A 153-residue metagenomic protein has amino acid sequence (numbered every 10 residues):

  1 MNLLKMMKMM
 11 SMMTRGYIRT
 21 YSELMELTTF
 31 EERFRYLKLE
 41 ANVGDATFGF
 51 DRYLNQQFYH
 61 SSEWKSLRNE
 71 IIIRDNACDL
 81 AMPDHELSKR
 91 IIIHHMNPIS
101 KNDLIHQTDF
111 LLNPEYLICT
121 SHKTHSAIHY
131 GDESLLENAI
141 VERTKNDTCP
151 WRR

Functional and structural regions predicted by a protein language model:
M1-K65, D84-L87, R143-R153: A boundary/linker detector
N2-L4, I71, A81, N97 (+2 more regions): Intrinsic disorder/low-complexity detector
Y59-N69, S100-H106: Short Cys/His-rich Zn2+-coordinating modules
E63-H94, S121-K123: Short cysteine-rich loop/turn motifs with clustered Cys
P83-I118, Y130-L135: Histidine-centered nuclease catalytic patch
P114-C119, K123, A127-R153: A detector for short metal-coordination/catalytic motifs
